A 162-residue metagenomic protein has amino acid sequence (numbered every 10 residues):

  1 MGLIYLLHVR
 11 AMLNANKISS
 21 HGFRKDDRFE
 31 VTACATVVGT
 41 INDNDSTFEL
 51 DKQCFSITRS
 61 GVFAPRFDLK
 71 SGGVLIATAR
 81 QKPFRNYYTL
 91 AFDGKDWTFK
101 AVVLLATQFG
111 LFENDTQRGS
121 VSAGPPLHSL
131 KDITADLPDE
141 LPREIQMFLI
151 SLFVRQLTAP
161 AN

Functional and structural regions predicted by a protein language model:
G2-N162: Intrinsically disordered, low-complexity proline/glycine-rich segments
